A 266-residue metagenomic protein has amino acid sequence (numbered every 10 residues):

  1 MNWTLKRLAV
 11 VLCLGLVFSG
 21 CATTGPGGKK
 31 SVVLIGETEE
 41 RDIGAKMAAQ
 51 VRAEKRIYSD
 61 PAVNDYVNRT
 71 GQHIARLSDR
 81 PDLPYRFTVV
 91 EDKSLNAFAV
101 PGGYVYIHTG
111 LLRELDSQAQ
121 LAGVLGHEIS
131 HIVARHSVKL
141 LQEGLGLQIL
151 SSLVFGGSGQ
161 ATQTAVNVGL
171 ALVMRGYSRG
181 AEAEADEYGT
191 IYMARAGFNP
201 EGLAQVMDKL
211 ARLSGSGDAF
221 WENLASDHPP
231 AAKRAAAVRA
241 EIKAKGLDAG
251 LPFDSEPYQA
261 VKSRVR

Functional and structural regions predicted by a protein language model:
W3-K6, C21-K46, R76-N96, R179-R266: C-terminal capping/extension segments of zinc metalloprotease domains
L16-G20: C-terminal motif of bacterial Sec signal peptides marking the signal peptidase cleavage site
V51-I57, S78-R113: Juxtacatalytic substrate-recognition/specificity segment
V63, L83, L141-G146, T162-A165 (+1 more regions): Acidic/histidine metal-binding catalytic segments
Q72-H73, V90-S94, G102-G103, G110-L112 (+4 more regions): Solvent-exposed coil/turn segments that connect beta secondary-structure elements in extracytoplasmic/periplasmic
Y106-G123, R175: Short pre-active-site segment immediately N-terminal to the catalytic Zn-binding motif
A119-Q120, I129-L145, G157-G159: Catalytic Zn2+-binding segment of zinc metalloproteases
Q142-V173: Membrane-active amphipathic alpha-helices enriched in small hydrophobic residues
